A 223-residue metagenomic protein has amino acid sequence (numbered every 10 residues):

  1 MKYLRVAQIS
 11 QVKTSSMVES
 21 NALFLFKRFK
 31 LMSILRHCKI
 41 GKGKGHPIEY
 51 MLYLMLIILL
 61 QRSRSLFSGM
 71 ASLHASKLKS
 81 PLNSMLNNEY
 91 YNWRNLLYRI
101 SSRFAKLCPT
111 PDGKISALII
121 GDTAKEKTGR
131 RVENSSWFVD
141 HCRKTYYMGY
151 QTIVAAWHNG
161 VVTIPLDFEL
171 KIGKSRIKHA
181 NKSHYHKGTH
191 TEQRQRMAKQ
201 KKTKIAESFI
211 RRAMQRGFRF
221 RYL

Functional and structural regions predicted by a protein language model:
K2-L223: Conserved, well-structured functional cores that handle cations and Mg-NTP chemistry
